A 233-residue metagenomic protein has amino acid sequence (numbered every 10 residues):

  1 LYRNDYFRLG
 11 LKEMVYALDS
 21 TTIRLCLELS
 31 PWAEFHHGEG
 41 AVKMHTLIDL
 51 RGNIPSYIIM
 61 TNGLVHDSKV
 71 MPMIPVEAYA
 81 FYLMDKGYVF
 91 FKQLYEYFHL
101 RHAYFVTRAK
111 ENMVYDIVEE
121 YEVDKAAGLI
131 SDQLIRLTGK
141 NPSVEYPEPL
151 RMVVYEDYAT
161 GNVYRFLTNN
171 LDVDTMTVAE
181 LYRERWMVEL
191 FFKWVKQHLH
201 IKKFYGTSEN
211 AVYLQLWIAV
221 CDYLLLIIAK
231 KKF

Functional and structural regions predicted by a protein language model:
L1-P31, H36-F233: Single, function-defining residue in the core of a domain
